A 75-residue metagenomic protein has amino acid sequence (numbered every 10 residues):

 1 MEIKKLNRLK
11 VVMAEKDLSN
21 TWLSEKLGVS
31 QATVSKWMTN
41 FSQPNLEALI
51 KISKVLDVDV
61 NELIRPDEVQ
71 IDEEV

Functional and structural regions predicted by a protein language model:
I3, V11, D17, K36 (+1 more regions): Short, charged recognition helix plus adjacent turn of helix-turn-helix-like nucleic-acid-binding domains
N7-K26: Short basic helix-loop element that most often maps to the first helix and adjoining turn of HTH DNA-binding modules
W22, T33, E62: Residues in the helix-turn-helix
V29-P44: Recognition helix of helix-turn-helix/homeodomain-like DNA-binding domains that insert into the DNA major groove
N40, K51, V69: Alpha-helical DNA-recognition elements
E47-E62: DNA major-groove recognition helix of helix-turn-helix/homeodomain DNA-binding modules
